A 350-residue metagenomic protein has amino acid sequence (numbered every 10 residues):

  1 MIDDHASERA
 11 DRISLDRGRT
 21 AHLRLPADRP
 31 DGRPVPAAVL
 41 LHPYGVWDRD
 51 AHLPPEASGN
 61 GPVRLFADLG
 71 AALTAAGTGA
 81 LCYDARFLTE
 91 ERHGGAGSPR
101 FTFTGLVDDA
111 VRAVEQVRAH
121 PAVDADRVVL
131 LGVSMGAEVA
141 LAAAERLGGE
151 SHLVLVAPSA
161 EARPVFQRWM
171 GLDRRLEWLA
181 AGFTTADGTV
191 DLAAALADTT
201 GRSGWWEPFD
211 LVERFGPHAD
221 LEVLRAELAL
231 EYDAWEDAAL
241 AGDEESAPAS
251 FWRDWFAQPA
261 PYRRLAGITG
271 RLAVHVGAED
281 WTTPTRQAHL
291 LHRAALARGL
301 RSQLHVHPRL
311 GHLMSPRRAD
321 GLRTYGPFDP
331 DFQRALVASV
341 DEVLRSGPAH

Functional and structural regions predicted by a protein language model:
M1-R33: N-terminal cap/lid segment of alpha/beta-hydrolase-fold proteins
R29-A72: Short, surface-exposed "cap/lid" segments of acyl-processing enzymes
N60-R92: Conserved alpha/beta-hydrolase
P99-P121: Alpha/beta-hydrolase active-site loop
V156-R264: Accessory cap/linker subdomain of secreted extracellular hydrolases
I268, V274-V276: Short beta-strand/loop motif that positions the catalytic acidic residue of the alpha/beta-hydrolase fold
W281-Q287: Conserved alpha/beta-hydrolase "acid-adjacent" motif
L310-M314, R318-H350: Catalytic active-site module of serine/aspartate enzymes centered on a nucleophile-bearing elbow/loop
